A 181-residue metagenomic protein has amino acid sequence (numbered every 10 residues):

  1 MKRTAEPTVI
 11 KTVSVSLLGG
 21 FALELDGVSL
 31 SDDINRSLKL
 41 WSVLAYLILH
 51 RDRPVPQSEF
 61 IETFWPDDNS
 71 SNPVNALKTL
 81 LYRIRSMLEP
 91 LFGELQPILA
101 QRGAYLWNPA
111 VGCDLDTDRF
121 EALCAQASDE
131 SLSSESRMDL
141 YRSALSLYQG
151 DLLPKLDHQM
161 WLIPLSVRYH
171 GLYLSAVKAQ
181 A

Functional and structural regions predicted by a protein language model:
M1-V43, L95-Y105, G150: Short boundary/linker motifs that mark transitions into or out of structured domains
L23, H50-L77, Q159: Positively charged, aromatic-enriched patches within helix-turn-helix-type DNA-binding elements, predominantly
S31-F64, I84: Short amphipathic alpha-helical recognition elements used for nucleic-acid or partner binding across transcription
D32-D33, L49, N69-P73, G93 (+1 more regions): Intrinsically disordered, charged and Pro/Gly-enriched terminal/linker segments that flank large helical-solenoid
R36-A45, S70-L91: DNA-recognition element of transcription regulators
